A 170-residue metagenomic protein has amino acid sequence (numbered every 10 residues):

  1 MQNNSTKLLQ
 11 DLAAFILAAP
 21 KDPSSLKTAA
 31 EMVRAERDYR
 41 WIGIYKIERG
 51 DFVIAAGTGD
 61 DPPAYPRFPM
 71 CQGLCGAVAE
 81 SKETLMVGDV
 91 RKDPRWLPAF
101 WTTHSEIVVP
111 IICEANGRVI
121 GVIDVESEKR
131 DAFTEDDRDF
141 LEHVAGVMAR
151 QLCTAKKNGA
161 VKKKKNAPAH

Functional and structural regions predicted by a protein language model:
Q2, L9, A13, G121 (+1 more regions): Juxtadomain coupling helices with adjacent low-complexity linkers
K7-P23: Short regulatory/linker helices and ligand/cofactor-binding micro-motifs at input modules
A18-I54, H170: Helix-loop-beta substructure at the N-terminus of cytosolic sensory domains that couple signal/ligand detection
E36, P98-H104: Short loop/turn motifs at secondary-structure junctions and domain boundaries
W41, V108, V122: Short hydrophobic/aromatic beta-strand element in the GNAT-like acyltransferase core that lines or flanks the acyl-donor
I47-A99: Regulatory sensory and allosteric helical modules in signal-transduction proteins and certain transcription factors
S105-A115: A short, aliphatic-rich beta-strand micro-motif
